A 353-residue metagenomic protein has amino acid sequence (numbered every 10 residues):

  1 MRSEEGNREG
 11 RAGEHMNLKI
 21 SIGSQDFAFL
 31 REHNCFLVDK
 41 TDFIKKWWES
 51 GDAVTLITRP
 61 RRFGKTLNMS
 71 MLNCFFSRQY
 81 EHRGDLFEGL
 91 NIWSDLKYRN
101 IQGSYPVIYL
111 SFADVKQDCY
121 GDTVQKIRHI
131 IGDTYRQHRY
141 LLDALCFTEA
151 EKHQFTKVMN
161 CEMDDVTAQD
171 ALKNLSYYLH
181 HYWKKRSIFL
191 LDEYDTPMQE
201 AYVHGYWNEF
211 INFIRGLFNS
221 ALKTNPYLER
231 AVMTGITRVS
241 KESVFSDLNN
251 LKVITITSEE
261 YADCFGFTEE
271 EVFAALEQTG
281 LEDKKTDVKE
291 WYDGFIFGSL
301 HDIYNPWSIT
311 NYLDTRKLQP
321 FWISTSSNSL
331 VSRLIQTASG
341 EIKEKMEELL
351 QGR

Functional and structural regions predicted by a protein language model:
R2-R353: Phosphate-binding site recognition
